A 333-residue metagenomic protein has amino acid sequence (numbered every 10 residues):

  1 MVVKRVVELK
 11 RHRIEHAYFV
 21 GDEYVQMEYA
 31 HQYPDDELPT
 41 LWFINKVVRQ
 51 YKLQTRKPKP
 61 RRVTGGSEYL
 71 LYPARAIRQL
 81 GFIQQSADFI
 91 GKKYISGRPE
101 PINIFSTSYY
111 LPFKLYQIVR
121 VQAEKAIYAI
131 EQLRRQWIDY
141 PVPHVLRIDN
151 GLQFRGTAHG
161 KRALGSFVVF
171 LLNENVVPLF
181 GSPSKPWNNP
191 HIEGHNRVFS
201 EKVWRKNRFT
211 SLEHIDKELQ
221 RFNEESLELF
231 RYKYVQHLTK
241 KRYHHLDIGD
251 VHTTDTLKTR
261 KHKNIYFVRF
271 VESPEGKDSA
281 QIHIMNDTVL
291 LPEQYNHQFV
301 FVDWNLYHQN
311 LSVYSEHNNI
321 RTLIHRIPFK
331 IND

Functional and structural regions predicted by a protein language model:
M1-I83, A87, K92, K241-I248: Basic, flexible linker segments flanking DNA-binding modules in nucleic acid-interacting mobile-element proteins
V6, V25, I44, F113 (+8 more regions): Mobile genetic element proteins and their domesticated derivatives, centered on retroelements and DNA transposons
Q84-L115, I127: An active-site-proximal beta-strand-loop segment
E100-N103, I118-V145, I331-D333: Active-site beta-loop-alpha junctions of metal-dependent nucleic acid enzymes, especially the RNase H-like/DDE
Y110-Y116, P141, L306-Q309: Coil-to-beta-strand transition motifs
K125, R147-L164, P183-P190: Acidic, metal-coordinating catalytic cores used for nucleic-acid/nucleotide bond scission and strand-transfer chemistry
G160, F167-K258: Charged alpha-helix within mobile-element recombinases
L227-D333: C-terminal, beta-rich DNA-binding module of retroviral/retroelements integrases
